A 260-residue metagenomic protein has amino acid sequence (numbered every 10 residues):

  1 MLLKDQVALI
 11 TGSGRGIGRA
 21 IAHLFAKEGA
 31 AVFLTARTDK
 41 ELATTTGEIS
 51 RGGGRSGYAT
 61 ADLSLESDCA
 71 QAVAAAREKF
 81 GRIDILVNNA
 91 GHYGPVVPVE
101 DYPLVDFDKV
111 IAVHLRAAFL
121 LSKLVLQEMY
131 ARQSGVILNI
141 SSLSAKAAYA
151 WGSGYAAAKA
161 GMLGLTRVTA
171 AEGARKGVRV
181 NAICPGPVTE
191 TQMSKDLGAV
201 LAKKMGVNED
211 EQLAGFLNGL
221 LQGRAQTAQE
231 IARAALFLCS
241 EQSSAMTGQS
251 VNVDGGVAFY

Functional and structural regions predicted by a protein language model:
V7, G12-G16: Conserved glycine-rich cofactor-binding loop
Y93-V96, A235-L236, T247-Y260: Short C-terminal tail/terminal secondary-structure segment of NAD(P)H-dependent dehydrogenase/reductase domains
V97-V99, P103-I111, G198, F216: Substrate-binding pocket helix/loop in short-chain dehydrogenase/reductase
S122, A158, T166: Active-site helix of classical SDR
Q127, A171-E172, S244: Alpha-helical segment proximal to the catalytic Tyr-Lys
S142: Residue(s) in the substrate-gating loop at a strand-loop-helix junction that position the organic substrate next
A174, R179, M246-G248: Short, small/polar-rich loop/turn modules that mediate ligand/substrate recognition or access, typified
